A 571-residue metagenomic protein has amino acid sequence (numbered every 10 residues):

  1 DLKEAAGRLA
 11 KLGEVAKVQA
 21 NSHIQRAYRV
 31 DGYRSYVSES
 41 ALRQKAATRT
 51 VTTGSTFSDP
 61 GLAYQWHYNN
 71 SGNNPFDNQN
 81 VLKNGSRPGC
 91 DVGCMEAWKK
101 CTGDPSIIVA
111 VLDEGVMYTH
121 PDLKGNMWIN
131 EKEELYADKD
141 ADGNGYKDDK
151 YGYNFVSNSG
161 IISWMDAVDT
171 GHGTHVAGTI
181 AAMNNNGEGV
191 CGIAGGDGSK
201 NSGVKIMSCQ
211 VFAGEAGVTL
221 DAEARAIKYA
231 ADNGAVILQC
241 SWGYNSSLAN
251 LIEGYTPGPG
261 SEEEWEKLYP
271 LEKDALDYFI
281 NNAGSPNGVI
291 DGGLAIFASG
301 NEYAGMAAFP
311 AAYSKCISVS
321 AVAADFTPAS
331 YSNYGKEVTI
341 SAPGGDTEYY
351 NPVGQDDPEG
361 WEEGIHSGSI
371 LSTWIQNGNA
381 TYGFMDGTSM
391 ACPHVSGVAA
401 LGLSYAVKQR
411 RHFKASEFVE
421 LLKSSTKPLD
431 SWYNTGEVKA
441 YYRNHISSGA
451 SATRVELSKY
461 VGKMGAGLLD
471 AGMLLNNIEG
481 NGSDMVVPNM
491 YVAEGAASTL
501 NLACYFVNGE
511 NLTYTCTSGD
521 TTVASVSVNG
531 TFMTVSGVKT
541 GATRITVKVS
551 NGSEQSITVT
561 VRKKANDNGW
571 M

Functional and structural regions predicted by a protein language model:
A10-I108, V116-N126, N158-S159, W570-M571: Protease zymogen maturation seam
V15-V18, A97, D113, L123 (+6 more regions): Generic structural signal for small/hydrophobic residues in well-ordered secondary structure, especially within
K17-Q19, I108-L112, M117, G152-N154 (+14 more regions): Structural recognition of the beta-strand scaffold that forms the well-ordered cores of secreted hydrolase catalytic
I107, E114, G143, D149-W265 (+4 more regions): Subtilisin-like peptidase catalytic core
Y136-D142: Acidic, divalent-cation-chelating loop motifs in proteins
V176, V236-E363, L371-S372, L421-T426: Catalytic-core segments of hydrolase enzymes
A177-I180, M207-A213, K228, V236 (+2 more regions): Hydrolase catalytic cores
G480-M571: Extracytoplasmic soluble-region selector
